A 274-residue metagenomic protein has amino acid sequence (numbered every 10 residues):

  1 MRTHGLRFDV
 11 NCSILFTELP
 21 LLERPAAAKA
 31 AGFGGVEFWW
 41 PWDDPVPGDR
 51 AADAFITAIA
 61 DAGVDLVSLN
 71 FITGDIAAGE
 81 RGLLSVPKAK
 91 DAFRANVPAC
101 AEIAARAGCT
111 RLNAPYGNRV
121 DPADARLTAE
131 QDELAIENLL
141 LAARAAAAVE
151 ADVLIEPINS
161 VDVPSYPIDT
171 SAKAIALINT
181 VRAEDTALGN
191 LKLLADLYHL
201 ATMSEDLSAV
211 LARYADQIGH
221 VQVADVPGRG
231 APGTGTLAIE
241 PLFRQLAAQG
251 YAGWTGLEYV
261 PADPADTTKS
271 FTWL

Functional and structural regions predicted by a protein language model:
M1-C12, N70-L83, Y116-A123, I158: N-terminal small/glycine-rich loop or linker at the start of catalytic domains across soluble metabolic enzymes
M1-G32, A99-E102, G108-T110, A148 (+1 more regions): Histidine-acidic metal/acid-base catalytic patches
I14-F16, W40-W42, I72-D75, Y116-V120 (+4 more regions): Active-site-proximal loop/turn and secondary-structure-junction residues that shape catalytic pockets, frequently
P25-D49, N70, G74: N-terminal substrate-binding region of glycoside hydrolase catalytic domains
E37, S68-N70, N113, L154 (+2 more regions): Conserved beta-strand positions in the central sheet of alpha/beta enzyme cores
E37-A60, Y116-P122, L127, D162 (+1 more regions): Glycine-rich, proline-tolerant flexible connector loops at the mouths of alpha/beta enzymes
I59-F71, I103: Glycine-rich, aromatic-flanked loop segments that form ligand/cofactor-binding clefts across common enzyme folds
D61, R81-L193: Active-site acidic/histidine proton-transfer and metal-coordination neighborhood in alpha/beta enzyme cores
